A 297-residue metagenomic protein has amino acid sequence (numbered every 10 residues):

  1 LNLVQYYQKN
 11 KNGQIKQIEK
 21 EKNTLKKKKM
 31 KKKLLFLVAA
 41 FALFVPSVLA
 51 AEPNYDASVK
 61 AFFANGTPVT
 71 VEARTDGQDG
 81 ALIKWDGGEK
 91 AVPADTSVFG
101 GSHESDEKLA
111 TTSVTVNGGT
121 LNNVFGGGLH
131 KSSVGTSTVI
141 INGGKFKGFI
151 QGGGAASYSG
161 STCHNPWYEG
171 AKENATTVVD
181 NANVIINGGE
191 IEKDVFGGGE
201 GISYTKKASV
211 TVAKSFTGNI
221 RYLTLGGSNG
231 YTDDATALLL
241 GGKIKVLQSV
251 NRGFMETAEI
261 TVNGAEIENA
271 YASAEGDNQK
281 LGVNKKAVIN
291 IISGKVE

Functional and structural regions predicted by a protein language model:
L1-L3, Q8: Short hydrophobic targeting helices and cationic amphipathic motifs that mediate membrane/organellar targeting
V4, G13, E19-E21: Acidic, Ala/Val/Gly-enriched low-complexity intrinsically disordered segments
K11-Q14, K26, N263, I292: Generic short amphipathic/hydrophobic targeting helices enriched at N-termini, encompassing Sec-type signal peptides
K26-K33: Positively charged n-region of N-terminal signal peptides that target proteins for export
L34-F44: Sec-dependent N-terminal signal peptides
V45-A50: Sec/Tat signal peptide C-region and signal peptidase I cleavage site
P53-N123, L129-F149, G154-D194, E200-Y222 (+2 more regions): Surface-exposed loop/turn motifs in large extracellular/passenger domains
